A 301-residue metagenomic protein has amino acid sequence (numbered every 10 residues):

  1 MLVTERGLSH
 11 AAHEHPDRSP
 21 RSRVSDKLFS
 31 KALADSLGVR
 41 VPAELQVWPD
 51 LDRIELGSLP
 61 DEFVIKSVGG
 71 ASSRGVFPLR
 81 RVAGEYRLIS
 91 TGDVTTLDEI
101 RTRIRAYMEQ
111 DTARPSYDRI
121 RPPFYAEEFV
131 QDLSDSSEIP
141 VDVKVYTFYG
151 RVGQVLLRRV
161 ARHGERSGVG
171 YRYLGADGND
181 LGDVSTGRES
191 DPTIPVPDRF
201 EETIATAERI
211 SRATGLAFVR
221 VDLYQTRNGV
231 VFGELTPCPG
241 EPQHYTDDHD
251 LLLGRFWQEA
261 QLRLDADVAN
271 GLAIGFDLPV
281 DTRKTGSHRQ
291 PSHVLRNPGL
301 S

Functional and structural regions predicted by a protein language model:
L2-T4, D198, Q225-S301: C-terminal active-site "lid" helix and adjoining low-complexity regulatory extension at the edge of ATP-using catalytic
G7-F77, R81, L97-A113: A conserved helix-loop-beta module that forms one wall/lid of the active-site cleft in ATP-utilizing catalytic domains
W48, G69, E128-V130, T147-Y149 (+2 more regions): Short, flexible loop/turn elements at secondary-structure junctions
S72, P78-I104, G178-N179, S190-I194: ER/Golgi luminal nucleotide-sugar-dependent glycosyltransferases, focusing on the catalytic module
V76, G164-Y173, P242-D247: A short, polar/proline- and glycine-enriched secondary-structure boundary/capping micro-motif
R80-A83, T147-R151, T226-N228: Short acidic-glycine loop/turn motifs at beta-strand connectors
S90-V184: Phosphate-binding site of ATP-dependent enzymes
R114-F124, E128, V169-G229: A long amphipathic alpha-helix within ATP-dependent nucleotide-binding catalytic cores
